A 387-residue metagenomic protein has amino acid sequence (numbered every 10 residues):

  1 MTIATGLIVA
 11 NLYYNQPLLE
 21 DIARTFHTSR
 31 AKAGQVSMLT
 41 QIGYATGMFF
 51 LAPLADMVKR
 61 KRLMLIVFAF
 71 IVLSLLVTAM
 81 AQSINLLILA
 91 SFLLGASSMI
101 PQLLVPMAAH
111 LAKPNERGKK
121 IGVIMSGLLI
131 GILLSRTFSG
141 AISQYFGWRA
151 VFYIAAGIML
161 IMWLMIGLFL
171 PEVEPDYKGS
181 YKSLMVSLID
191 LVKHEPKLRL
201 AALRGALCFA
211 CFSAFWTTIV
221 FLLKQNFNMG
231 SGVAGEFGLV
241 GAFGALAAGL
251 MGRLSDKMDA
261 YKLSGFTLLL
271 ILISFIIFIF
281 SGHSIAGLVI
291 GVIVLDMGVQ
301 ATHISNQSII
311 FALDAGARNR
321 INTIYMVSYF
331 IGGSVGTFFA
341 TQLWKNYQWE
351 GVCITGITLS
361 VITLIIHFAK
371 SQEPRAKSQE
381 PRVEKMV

Functional and structural regions predicted by a protein language model:
T46-I84: Conserved MFS/SLC helix-loop-helix module at the cytosolic interface between two early adjacent transmembrane helices
M48-K59, A247-A260, W344: Helix-to-loop junctions at the C-terminal end of transmembrane segments in multipass secondary transporters
L86, V123-L170, T218: Helix-loop-helix hairpin linking two adjacent transmembrane segments in secondary transporters
A90-S126: Cytoplasmic helix-loop-helix junction between adjacent transmembrane helices in 12-TM secondary transporters
I100-A112, A301-D314: Intracellular juxtamembrane helix-capping segments at the cytosolic ends of symmetry-related transmembrane helices
L170-L203: Juxtamembrane intracellular "pre-TM" segments in multi-pass secondary transporters
Y261-N306: C-terminal transmembrane helical hairpin of 12-TM major facilitator-type secondary transporters
